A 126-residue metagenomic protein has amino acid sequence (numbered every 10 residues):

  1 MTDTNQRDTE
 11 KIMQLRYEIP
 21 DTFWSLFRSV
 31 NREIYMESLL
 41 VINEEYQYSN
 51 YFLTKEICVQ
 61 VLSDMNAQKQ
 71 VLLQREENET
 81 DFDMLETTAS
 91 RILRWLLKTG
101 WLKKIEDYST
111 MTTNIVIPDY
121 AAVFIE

Functional and structural regions predicted by a protein language model:
M1-E10, S25, E79-T80, I117 (+1 more regions): Flexible inter-repeat linkers and adjacent short helices within tandem amphipathic alpha-helical repeat scaffolds
M1-M36: Intrinsically disordered, low-complexity serine/threonine- and proline-rich regulatory segments
R32, N50-K55, F82-E86: Alpha-helix N-cap/helix-initiation sites
E33-Y51: Positively charged, polyanion-binding regions of nucleic-acid-associated proteins
T54-N78: DNA-recognition alpha helix
V71-A89, L93: Aromatic/His-enriched, Gly/Pro-containing loop or helix-boundary segments that lie immediately adjacent to catalytic
S90-W95, T99-E126: Accessory beta->alpha helical hairpin/"wing" motif in late/C-terminal subdomains of nucleic-acid enzymes
